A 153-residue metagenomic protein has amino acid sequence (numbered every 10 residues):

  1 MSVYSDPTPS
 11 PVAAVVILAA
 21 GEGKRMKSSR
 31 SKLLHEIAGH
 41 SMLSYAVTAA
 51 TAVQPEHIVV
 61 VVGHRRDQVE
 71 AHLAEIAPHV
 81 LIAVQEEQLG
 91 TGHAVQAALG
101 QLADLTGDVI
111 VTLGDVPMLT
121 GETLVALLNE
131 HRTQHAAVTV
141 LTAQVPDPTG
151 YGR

Functional and structural regions predicted by a protein language model:
S2-A14, S41-T133: Conserved N-terminal catalytic core of the sugar/cofactor nucleotidyltransferase
A13-I37, V53, I76: Glycine-rich N-terminal loop/short-helix segment of MobA-like nucleotidyltransferase
A19, V62, L113, T142-A143: Short beta-strand/turn micro-motifs composed of small residues that flank or help shape donor/cofactor-binding pockets
K24-R25, D67, L89, D147-P148: Flexible, glycine-rich phosphate/dinucleotide-binding loops and adjacent beta-alpha linkers at cofactor/substrate
L34, I82, V138-V140: Conserved beta-strand scaffold positions in the cores of enzyme catalytic domains, especially in NTP/NDP-utilizing
A38, E86, T142: Residues at the C-termini of beta-strands that transition into short coil/loop
Q134-Q144: A short, conserved acidic/glycine-rich loop-to-beta-strand motif that forms the donor nucleotide-sugar/metal
A143-R153: Rossmann-like NAD(P)H-binding beta-loop-alpha module
